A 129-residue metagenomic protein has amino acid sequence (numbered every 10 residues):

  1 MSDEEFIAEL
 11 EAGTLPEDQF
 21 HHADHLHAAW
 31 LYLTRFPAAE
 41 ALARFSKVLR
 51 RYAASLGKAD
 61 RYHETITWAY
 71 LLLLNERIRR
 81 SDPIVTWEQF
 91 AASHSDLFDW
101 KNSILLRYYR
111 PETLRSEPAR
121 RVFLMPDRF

Functional and structural regions predicted by a protein language model:
M1-L15: Intrinsically disordered, low-complexity serine/threonine- and proline-rich regulatory segments
E4-I7, S46, L71, E88: Hydrophobic core segments within long, regular secondary-structure runs in both alpha- and beta-rich folds
G13-P83: Conserved, aromatic- and glycine-enriched, well-ordered alpha/beta core segments that occur as contiguous structural
H63-F129: A charged, amphipathic interaction segment
